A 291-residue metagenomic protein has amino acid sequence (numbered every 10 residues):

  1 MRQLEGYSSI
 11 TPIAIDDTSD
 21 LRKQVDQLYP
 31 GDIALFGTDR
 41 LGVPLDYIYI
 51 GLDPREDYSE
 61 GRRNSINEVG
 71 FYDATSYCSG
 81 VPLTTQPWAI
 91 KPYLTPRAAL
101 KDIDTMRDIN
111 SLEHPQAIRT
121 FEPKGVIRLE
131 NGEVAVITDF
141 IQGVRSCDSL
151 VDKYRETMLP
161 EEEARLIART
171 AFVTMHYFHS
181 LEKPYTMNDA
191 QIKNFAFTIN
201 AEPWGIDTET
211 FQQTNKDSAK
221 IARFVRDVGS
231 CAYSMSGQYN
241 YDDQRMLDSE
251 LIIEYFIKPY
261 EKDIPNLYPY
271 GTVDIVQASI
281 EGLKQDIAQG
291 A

Functional and structural regions predicted by a protein language model:
R2-S59: Juxta-kinase regulatory segment immediately upstream of eukaryotic protein kinase catalytic domains
T38-D108: ATP-binding glycine-rich loop module of kinase domains
T95, G143, K193, T198 (+2 more regions): Activation segment
D104-I118: Structural motif at the C-terminus of the N-lobe alphaC helix and the adjacent alphaC-beta4 loop of the Hanks-type
I118-I167: Conserved structural core of kinase catalytic domains
T170-S180: Short C-lobe core helix of eukaryotic-like protein kinase catalytic domains
H179-I192, F197: Catalytic-loop of the protein kinase fold
E202-G290: C-lobe/activation-segment region of protein kinase-like
